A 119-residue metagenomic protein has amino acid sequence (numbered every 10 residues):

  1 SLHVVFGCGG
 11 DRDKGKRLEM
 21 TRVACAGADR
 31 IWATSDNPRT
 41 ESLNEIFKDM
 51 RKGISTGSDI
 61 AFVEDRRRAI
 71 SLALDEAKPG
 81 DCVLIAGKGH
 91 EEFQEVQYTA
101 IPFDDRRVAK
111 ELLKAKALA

Functional and structural regions predicted by a protein language model:
S1-A119: ATP-dependent carboxylate-amine ligase
